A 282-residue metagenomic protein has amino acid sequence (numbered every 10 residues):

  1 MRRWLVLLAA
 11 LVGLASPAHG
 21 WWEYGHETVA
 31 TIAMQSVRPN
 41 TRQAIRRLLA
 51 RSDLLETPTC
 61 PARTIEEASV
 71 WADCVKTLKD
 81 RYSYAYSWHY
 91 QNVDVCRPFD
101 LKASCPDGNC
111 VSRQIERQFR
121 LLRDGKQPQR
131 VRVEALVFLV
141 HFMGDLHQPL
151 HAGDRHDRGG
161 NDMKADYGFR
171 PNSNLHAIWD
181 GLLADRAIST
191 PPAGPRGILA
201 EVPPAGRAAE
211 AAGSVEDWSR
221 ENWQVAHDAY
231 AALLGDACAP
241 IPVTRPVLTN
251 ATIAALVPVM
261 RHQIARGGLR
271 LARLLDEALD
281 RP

Functional and structural regions predicted by a protein language model:
M1-R3: Positively charged n-region of N-terminal signal peptides that target proteins for export
L5-V6, R273: Sequence-pattern detector for short linear motifs and compositional/periodic biases rather than a specific fold
V6-G13: Bacterial N-terminal signal peptides
A15-P17: N-terminal signal peptide c-region/cleavage motif recognized by signal peptidases
H19-F142, P149-P282: N-terminal, motif-rich segments that launch catalysis or mediate targeting to/interaction with membranes, typified by
